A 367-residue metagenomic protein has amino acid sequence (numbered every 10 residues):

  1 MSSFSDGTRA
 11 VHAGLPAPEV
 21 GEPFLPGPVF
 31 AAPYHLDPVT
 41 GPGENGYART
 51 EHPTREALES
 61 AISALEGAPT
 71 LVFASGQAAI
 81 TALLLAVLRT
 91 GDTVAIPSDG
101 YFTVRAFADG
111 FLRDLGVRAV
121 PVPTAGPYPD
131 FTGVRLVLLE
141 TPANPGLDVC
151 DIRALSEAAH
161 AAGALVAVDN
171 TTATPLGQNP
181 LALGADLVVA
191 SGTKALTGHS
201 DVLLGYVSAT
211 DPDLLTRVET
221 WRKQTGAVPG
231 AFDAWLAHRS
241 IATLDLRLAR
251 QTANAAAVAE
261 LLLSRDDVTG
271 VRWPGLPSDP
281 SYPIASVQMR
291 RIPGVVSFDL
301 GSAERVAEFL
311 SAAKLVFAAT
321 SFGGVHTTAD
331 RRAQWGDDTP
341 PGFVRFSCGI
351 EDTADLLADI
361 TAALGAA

Functional and structural regions predicted by a protein language model:
M1-V29: Short conserved active-site loop signatures built around small residues
S2, P16, P69-D267: Conserved PLP-enzyme active-site core in the AAT-like
S2-G7, P53, A227, E260 (+2 more regions): Positively charged, small/polar-rich N-terminal and surface patches that mediate targeting and assembly and bind
G27-V29, P33-A82, T103-G110: Conserved N-terminal alpha-helix of the aminotransferase class I/II PLP-enzyme fold
D109-G110, R118-P121, R247, S311 (+1 more regions): PLP-dependent enzyme catalytic core of the Aspartate aminotransferase-like
T225-G226, A313-G323, A363-A367: A common structural junction motif
A237-L246, P293-G301, V344-G349: Short, well-ordered beta-strand elements within core beta-sheets of diverse protein domains
A256-K314, R331-D337: Conserved small-domain helix->loop->beta segment predominantly found in fold-type I
